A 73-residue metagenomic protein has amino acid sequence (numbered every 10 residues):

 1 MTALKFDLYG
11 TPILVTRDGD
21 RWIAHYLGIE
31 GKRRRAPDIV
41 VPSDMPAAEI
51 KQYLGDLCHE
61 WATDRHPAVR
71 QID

Functional and structural regions predicted by a protein language model:
M1, K5, K51-L54: Generic N-terminal initiation segments characterized by hydrophobic and/or small/turn-forming residues
T2-K32: N-terminal acidic leader/helix
W22-I23, I29-D73: Acidic, low-complexity intrinsically disordered segments
